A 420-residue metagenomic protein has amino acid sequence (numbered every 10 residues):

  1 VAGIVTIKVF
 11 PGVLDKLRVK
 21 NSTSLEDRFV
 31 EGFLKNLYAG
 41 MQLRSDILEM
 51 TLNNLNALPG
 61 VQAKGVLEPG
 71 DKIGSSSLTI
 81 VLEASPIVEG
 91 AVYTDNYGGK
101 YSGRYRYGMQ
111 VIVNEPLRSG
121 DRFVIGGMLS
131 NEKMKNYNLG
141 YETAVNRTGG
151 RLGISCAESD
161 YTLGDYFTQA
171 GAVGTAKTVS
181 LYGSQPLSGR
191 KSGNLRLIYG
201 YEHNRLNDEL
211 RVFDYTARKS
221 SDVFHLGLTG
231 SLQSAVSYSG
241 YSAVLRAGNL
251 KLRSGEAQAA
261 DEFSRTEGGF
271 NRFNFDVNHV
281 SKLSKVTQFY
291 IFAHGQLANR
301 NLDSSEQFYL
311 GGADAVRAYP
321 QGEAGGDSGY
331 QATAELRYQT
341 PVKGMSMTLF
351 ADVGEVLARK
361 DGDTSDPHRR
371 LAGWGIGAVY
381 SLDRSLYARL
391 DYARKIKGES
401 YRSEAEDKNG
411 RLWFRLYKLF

Functional and structural regions predicted by a protein language model:
D15-G153, G189: Outer-membrane beta-barrel initiation region
L67, V92-N96, I125-L129, I154-E158 (+7 more regions): Transmembrane beta-barrel strands of outer-membrane/channel proteins
G74, G103-Y107, K133-Y137, T175-V179 (+5 more regions): Residues that define the transmembrane beta-barrel architecture of outer-membrane proteins
L82, V113-E115, T143-V145, Q185-L187 (+6 more regions): Residue-level signature of outer-membrane beta-barrel architecture
V88-G90, L117-F123, R147-G153, Y161 (+5 more regions): Repeated loop/turn-to-beta-strand initiation elements of outer-membrane beta-barrel proteins
V111, A378-S385, D407-F420: Outer-membrane beta-barrel "beta-signal"
K133-L232: Transmembrane beta-barrel wall of Gram-negative outer-membrane proteins
N207-M345, L349-K360: C-terminal outer-membrane beta-barrel translocator/porin domains of Gram-negative envelope proteins and their
